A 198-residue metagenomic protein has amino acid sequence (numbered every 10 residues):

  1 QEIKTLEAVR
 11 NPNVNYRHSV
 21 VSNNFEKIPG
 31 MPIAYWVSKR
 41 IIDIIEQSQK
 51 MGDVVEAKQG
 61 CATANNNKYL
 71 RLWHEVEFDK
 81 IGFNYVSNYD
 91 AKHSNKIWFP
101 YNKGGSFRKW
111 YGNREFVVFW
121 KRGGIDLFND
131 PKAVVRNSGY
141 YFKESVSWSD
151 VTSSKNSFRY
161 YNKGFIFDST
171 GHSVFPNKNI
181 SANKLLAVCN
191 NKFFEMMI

Functional and structural regions predicted by a protein language model:
Q1-N129, V134-S145, V151: Polynucleotide-recognition surfaces of large bacterial nucleic-acid defense/processing enzymes
S149-I198: Basic, amphipathic alpha-helical recognition segments used for DNA target recognition
